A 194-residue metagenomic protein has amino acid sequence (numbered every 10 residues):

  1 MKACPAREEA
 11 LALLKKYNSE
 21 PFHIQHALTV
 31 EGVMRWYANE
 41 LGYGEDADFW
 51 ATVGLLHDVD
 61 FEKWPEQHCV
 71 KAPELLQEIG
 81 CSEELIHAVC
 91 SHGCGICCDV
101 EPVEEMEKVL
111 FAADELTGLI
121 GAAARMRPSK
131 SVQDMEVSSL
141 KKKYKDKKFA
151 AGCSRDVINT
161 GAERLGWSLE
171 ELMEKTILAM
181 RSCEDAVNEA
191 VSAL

Functional and structural regions predicted by a protein language model:
M1-W64: Acidic/His-rich, divalent-metal-binding segments that scaffold phosphate/diphosphate chemistry
P5, Q25-T29, Q67, E84 (+6 more regions): Conserved active-site and cofactor/substrate-binding residues in soluble primary-metabolism enzymes
L11, L28-R35, V70-P73, I120-A123 (+3 more regions): Predominant activation on well-ordered alpha-helical scaffold segments within soluble catalytic domains
K15, N39, Q77, K145 (+1 more regions): Short polybasic/polar patches that bind polyanions
Y43-F149, N159: Divalent metal-dependent catalytic cores for phosphoryl transfer on phosphate-bearing substrates
Q133-L194: A structured, mid-to-C-terminal "fold-capping" secondary-structure block
